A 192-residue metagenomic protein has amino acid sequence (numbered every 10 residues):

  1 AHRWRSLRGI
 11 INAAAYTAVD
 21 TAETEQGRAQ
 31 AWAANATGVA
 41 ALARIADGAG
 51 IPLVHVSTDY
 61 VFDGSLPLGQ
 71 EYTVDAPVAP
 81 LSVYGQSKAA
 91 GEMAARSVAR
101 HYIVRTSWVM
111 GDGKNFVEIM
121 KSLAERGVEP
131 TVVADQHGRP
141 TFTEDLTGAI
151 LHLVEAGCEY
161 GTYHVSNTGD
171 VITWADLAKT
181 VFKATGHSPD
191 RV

Functional and structural regions predicted by a protein language model:
A1-A34, D47: NAD(P)H-binding glycine-rich loop region in Rossmannoid oxidoreductase-like domains and their noncatalytic homologs
R5, G48-A49, V98, T185: Helix C-cap/helix->beta junction micro-motif
A15, T58, T106: Active-site loop/turn elements of alpha/beta-hydrolase fold enzymes, especially the short glycine-/histidine-rich
T17-T21, D63-S65, D112: Helix N-cap/beta-alpha junction loops of NAD(P)-dependent oxidoreductase domains
A29-A41, P52, V61-V104, W108-V109: Catalytic helix-loop patch of NAD(P)-dependent Rossmann-fold dehydrogenases
A89, V98, V109-I119, R126-V128 (+4 more regions): Glycine/proline-rich active-site loop of Rossmann-fold NAD(P)-dependent oxidoreductases
Q136-T147, V165-A184: Substrate-binding strand-loop-helix patch in Rossmann-like NAD(P)-dependent oxidoreductase/epimerase domains
